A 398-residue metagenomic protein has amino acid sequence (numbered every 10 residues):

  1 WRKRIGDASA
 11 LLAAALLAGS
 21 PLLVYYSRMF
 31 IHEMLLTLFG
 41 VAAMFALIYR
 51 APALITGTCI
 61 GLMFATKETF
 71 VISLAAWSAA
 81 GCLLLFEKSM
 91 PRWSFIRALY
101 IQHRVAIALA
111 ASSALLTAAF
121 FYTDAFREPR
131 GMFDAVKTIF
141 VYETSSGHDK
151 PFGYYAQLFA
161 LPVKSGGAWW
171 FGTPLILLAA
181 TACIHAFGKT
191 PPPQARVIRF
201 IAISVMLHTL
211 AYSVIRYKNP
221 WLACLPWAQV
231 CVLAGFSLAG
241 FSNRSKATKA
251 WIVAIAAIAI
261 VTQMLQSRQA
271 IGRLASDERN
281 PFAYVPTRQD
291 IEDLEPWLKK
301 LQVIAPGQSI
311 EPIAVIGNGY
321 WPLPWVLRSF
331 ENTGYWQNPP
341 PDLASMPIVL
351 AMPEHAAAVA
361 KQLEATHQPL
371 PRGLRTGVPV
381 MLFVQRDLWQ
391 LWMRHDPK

Functional and structural regions predicted by a protein language model:
W1-G19, A51-I55: Transmembrane-helix signature of polytopic, membrane-embedded enzymes that assemble or transfer cell-envelope glycans
W1-R4, F39-L47, A75-C82, A179-C183 (+2 more regions): Transmembrane alpha-helical segments
L16, Y25, L35-P52, C59 (+1 more regions): Specific aromatic-rich, kink-prone transmembrane helix
L22, R28-E33, T69, N219: Short acidic/glycine- and proline-prone juxtamembrane loop motifs at membrane-interface regions of multi-pass membrane
Y25, T58, F64-I198, M206-R216 (+3 more regions): Transmembrane-lumen/periplasm boundary regions of multi-pass, lipid-linked membrane glycan transferases
L35-L36, I55, I72-S73, L222-P226: Hydrophobic alpha-helical membrane segments of integral membrane proteins
T56, Y284-V285, Q289-Y335, P339-P341 (+1 more regions): Short periplasmic/luminal acceptor-recognition loop of GT-C membrane glycosyltransferases, typified by
A344-K398: Aromatic/acidic, Gly/Pro-rich catalytic loop(s) in extracytoplasmic/lumenal soluble domains of multi-pass membrane
